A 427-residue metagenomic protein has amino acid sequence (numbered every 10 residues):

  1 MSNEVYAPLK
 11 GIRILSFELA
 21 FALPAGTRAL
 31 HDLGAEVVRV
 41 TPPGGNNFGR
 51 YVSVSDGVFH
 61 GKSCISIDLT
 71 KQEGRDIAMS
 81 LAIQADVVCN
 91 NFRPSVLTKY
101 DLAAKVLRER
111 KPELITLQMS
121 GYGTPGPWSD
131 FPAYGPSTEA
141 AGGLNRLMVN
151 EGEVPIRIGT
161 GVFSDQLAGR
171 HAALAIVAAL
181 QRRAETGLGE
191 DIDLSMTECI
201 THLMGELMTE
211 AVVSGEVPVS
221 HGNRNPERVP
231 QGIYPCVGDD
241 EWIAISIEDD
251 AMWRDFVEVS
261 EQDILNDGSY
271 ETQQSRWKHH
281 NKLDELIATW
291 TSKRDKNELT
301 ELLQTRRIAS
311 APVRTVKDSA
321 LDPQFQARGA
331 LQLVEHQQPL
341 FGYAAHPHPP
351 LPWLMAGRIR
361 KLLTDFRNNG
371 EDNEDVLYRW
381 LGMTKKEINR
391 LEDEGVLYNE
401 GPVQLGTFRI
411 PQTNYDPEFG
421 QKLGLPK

Functional and structural regions predicted by a protein language model:
M1-L188, S220, E374-K427: N-terminal helix-loop segment corresponding to the beta1-alpha1 unit of nucleotide/adenylate-binding folds
R157-L167, D191, H221-G222, V229-Q231 (+3 more regions): A short glycine-threonine-serine/GTX helix/turn-capping micro-motif
V162-V177, M196-M204, E248, M252: Mid-domain beta-loop-alpha active-site segment that forms a flexible, acidic cofactor/metal-binding surface
G169-G189, H202, E206-S214, V257-I264: Oxidoreductase and adenylate-handling cofactor-binding alpha/beta cores
P218-P226, I233, I245-I247, G342-P347 (+1 more regions): Short Gly/Pro-enriched turn/cap motifs at secondary-structure boundaries
P230-R306, S310, K317, I359: Aromatic-enriched alpha-helical interface/lid elements that frame and gate functional surfaces
R306-K361: A glycine-rich dinucleotide-binding beta-alpha-beta segment and adjacent secondary-structure elements that constitute
H346-K385: C-terminal active-site "lid" helix and adjoining low-complexity regulatory extension at the edge of ATP-using catalytic
